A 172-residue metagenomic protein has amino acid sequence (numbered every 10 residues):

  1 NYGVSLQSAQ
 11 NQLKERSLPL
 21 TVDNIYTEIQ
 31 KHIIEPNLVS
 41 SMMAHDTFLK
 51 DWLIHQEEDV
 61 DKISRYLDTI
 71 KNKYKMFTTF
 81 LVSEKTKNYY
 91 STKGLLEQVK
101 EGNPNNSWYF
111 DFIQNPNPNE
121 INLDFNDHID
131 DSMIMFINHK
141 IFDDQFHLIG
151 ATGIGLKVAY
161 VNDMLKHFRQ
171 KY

Functional and structural regions predicted by a protein language model:
N1-H55, M76-F77: Juxtamembrane extracytoplasmic/periplasmic/luminal helical "stalk" adjacent to the first N-terminal
E15, P19, D23-Y26, N37 (+4 more regions): Short amphipathic alpha-helical segments
Q30, S41-A44, L67-K75, I113 (+1 more regions): Short regulatory alpha-helical segment in sensory/regulatory domains of signaling proteins that mediates
I33, Q56, V60, G102-N105 (+1 more regions): Solvent-exposed, acidic/flexible segments
L49-K50, D59, M76-F77, P118 (+1 more regions): A general structural signal for well-ordered secondary-structure junctions
W52-E57, L96-Q98: Short, flexible/disordered intra-domain loops and linkers
N72-K73, S83-F168: Extracytoplasmic/periplasmic ligand-binding sensor regions of membrane-associated signaling proteins
